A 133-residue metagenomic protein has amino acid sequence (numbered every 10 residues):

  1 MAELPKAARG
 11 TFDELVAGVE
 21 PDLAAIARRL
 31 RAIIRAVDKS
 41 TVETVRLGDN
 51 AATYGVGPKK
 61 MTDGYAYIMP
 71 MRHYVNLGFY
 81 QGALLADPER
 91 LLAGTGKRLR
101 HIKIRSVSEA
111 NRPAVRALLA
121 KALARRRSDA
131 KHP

Functional and structural regions predicted by a protein language model:
M1-P133: Charge-dense, helix-prone N-terminal extensions
